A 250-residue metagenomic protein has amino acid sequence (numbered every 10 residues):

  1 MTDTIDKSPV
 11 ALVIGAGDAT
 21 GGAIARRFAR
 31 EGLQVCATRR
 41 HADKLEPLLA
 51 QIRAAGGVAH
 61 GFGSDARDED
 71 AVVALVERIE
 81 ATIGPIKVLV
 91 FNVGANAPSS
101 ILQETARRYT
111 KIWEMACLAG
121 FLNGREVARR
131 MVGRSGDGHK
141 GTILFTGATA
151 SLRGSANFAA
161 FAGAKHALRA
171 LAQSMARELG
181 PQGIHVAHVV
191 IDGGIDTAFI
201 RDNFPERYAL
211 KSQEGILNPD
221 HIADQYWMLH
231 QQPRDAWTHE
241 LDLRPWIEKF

Functional and structural regions predicted by a protein language model:
G17-A19: Conserved glycine-rich cofactor-binding loop
L33-P47: Conserved glycine-rich Rossmann-like NAD(P)H-binding loop of the short-chain dehydrogenase/reductase
D43, G63-L75, A106: The beta1-alpha1 cofactor-binding region of Rossmann-like NAD(H)/NADP(H)-dependent oxidoreductases
L75, V90, N123-V127: Hydrophobic positions on the long internal alpha-helix of Rossmann-like NAD(P)-dependent oxidoreductase domains
A95, L102-L122, L144, L168: Catalytic Tyr-X3-Lys loop
M115-D137: Amphipathic alpha-helical dimer-interface segment in Rossmann-like NAD(P)H-dependent oxidoreductases
G136-A167, A172-Q173, R177-P181, I195: Catalytic loop of short-chain dehydrogenase/reductase
P181-G193, Y208-F250: C-terminal helical subdomain
